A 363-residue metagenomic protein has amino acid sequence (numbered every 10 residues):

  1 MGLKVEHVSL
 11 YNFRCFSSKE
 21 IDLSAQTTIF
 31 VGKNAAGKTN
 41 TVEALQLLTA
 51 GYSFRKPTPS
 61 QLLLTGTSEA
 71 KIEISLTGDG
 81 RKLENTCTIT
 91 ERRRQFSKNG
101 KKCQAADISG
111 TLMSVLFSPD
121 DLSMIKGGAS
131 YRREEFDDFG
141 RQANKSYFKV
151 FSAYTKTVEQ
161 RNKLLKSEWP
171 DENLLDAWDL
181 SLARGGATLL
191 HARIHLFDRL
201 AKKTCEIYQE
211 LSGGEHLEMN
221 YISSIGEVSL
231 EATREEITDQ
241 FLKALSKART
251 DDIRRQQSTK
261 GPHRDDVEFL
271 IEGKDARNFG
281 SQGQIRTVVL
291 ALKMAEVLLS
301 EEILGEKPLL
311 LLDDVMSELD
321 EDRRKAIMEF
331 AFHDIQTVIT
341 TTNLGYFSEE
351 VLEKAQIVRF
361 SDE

Functional and structural regions predicted by a protein language model:
M1-K33, N173-R184, T188-L309, E318-D322 (+3 more regions): Conserved NTPase motor "head" modules and their coupling/switch loops across ABC/AAA+ ATPases, GTPases, and GHKL ATPases
K38: Conserved lysine of the Walker
Q46: Helix-to-loop junction immediately C-terminal to a conserved catalytic motif
T49-Y131, E135-Y147, K202-E206, I237 (+1 more regions): Nucleotide-state sensing region of NTPase/ATPase domains
I74, Q336-N343: Structural recognition of the conserved hydrophobic beta-strand(s) that form the central parallel beta-sheet of P-loop
S123-M124, S130-D176, L180: Long, charged N-terminal accessory/stalk domains
D313-V315: Walker B catalytic acidic pair
